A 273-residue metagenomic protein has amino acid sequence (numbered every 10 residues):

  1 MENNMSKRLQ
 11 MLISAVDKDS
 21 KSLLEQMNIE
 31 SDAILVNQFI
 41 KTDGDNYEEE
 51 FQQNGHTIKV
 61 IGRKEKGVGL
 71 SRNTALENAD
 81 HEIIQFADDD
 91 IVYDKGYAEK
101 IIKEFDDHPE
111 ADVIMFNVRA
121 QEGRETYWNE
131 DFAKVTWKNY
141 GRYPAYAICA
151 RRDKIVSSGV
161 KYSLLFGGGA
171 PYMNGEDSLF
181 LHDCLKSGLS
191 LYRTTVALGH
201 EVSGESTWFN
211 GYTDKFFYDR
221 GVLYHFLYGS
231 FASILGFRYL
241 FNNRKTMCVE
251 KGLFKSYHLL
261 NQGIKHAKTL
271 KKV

Functional and structural regions predicted by a protein language model:
M1-I34, D43: N-proximal low-complexity "stem/linker" segments adjacent to membrane-targeting elements
G62-A79: Glycine-rich, basic loop-to-helix element that forms the pyrophosphate-binding segment of sugar-nucleotide handling
I84: Short aromatic/hydrophobic "clamp" motif used to bind/position activated sugar donors
D88-V92: The conserved acidic donor/metal-binding loop of glycosyltransferases
G96-W128: Conserved donor NDP-sugar-binding/catalytic core segment of glycosyltransferases
G167-L179: Acidic donor-binding loop at a coil-to-helix junction in glycosyltransferase catalytic cores that engages
S178-H200, G229-F231: Catalytic donor-sugar/metal-binding loop of nucleotide-sugar-dependent glycosyltransferases
Y212-V273: Non-catalytic, C-terminal membrane-associated alpha-helical segments of glycosyltransferases
